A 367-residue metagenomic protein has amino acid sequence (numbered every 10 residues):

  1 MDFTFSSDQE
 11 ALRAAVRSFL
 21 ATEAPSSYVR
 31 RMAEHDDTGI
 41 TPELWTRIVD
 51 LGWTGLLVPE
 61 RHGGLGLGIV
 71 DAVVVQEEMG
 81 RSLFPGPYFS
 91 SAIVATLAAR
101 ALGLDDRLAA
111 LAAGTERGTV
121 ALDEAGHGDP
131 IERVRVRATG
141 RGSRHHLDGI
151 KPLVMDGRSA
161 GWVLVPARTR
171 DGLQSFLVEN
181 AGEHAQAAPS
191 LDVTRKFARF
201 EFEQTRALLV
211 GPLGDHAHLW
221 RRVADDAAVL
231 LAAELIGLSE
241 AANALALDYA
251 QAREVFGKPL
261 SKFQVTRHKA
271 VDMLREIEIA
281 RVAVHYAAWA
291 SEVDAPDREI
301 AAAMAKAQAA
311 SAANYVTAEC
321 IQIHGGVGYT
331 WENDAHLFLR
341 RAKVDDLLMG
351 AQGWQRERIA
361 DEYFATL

Functional and structural regions predicted by a protein language model:
M1-S82, L102, G114, G140-H145 (+1 more regions): Alpha-helical interface subdomain recognition
G52, Q76-M79, V178-G182, R206: Short Ser/Thr-interspersed hydrophobic loop/turn segments at strand-loop and sheet-helix junctions that line or gate
L67-G68, D129-E132, D156-A160: Short glycine/proline-enriched turns and hinge-like loops at secondary-structure junctions
F84-G103: N-terminal glycine-rich flavin-associated loop
G114-A125: A short, Trp-centered hydrophobic/proline-enriched beta-strand micro-motif
I131-V136, L153-V154, E179-P212: Flexible, small-/acidic-enriched active-site or ligand-binding loops
A138-R141, R168: Generic beta-strand structural signal
D148-H184: A short core secondary-structure module
